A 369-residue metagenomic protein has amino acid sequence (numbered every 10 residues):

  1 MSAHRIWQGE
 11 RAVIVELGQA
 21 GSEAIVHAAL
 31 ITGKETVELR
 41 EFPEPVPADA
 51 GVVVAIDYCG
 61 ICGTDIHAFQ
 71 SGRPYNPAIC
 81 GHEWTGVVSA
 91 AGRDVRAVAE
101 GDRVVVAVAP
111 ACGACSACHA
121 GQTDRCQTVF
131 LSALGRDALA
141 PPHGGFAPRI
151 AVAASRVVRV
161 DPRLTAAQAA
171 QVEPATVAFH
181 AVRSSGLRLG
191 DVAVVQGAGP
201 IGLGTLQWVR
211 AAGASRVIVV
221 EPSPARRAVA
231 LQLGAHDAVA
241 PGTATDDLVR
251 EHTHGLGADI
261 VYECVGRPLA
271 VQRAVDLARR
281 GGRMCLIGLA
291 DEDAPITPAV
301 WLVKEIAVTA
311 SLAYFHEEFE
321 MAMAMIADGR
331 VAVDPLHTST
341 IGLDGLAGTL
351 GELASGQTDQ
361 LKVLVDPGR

Functional and structural regions predicted by a protein language model:
M1-T85, P148, D366-R369: Short N-terminal strand-loop motif that marks the start of NAD(P)H/FAD-dependent oxidoreductase cofactor-binding domains
S2-V26, Q272-D276, H316-R369: C-terminal hydrophobic helical "lid"/dimerization subdomain of Rossmann-like NAD(P)H-dependent oxidoreductases
I6, S185-L187, A228-A307: Glycine-rich cofactor phosphate-binding loops and adjacent beta1-alpha1 units of small-molecule cofactor enzyme domains
E44-C59, G72-H119, D161-L164: Glycine-rich beta-strand-centered segment in the early N-terminal region that forms part of a ligand/cofactor-binding
C62, A107-R156: Cysteine-cluster motifs in flexible loop/terminal segments that predominantly coordinate metals
E83, D102-R103, A117, T123 (+4 more regions): Residue-level marker of beta-strand positions
S155, D161-T243, D247: Mid-domain Rossmann-like dinucleotide-binding core that forms the NAD(H)/NADP(H) cofactor-binding site
R283-C285, P295-L336: Rossmann-fold dehydrogenase core element
